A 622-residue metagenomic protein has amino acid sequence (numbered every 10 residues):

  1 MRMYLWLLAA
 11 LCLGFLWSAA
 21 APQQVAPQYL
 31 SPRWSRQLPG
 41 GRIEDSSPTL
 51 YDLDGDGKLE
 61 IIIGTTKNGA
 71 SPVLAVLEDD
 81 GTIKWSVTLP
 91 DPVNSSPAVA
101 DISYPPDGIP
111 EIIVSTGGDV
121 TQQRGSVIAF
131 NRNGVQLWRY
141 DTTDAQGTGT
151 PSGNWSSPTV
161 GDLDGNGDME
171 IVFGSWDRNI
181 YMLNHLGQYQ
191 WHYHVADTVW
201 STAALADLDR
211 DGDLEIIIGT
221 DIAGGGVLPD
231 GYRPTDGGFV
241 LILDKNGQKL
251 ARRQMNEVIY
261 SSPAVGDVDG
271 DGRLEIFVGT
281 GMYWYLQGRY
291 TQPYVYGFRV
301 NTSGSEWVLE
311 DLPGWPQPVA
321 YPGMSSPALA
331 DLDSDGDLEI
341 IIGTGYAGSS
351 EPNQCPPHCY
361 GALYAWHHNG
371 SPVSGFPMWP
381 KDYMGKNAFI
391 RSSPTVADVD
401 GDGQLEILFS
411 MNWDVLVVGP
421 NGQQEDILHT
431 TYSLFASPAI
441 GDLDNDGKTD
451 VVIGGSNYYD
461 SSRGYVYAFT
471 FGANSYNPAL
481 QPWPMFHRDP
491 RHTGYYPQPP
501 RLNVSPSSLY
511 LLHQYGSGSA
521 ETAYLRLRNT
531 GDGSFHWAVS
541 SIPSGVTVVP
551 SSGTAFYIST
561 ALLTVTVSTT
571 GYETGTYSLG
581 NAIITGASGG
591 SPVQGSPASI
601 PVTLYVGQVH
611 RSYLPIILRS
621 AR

Functional and structural regions predicted by a protein language model:
M1-Q24: Sec-dependent, cleavable N-terminal signal peptides
P22-P500: Extracytoplasmic/lumenal domain signature
V373, A520-E521, D532-W537, Y577: Short acidic/proline- and small/hydrophobic-mixed sequence motifs that coincide with surface turns and coil-to-beta
P499-T530, T569, L604-G607, P615: Beta-sheet-dominated interaction scaffolds and their linkers
P500-Y510, R528-T566: Surface-exposed binding patches on compact interaction domains or structured appendages
L525, E573-S591: A short beta-strand micro-motif common to beta-rich folds, especially ectodomain repeats
L562-S578: Extracellular/luminal low-complexity segments enriched in Ser/Thr/Pro
V593-G607: C-terminal edge beta-strand
